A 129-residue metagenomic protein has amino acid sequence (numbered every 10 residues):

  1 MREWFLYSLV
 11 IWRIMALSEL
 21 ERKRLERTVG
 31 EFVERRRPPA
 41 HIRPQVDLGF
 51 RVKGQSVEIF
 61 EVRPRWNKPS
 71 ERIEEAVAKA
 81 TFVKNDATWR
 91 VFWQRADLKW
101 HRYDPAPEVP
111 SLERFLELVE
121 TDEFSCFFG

Functional and structural regions predicted by a protein language model:
F5-S70: Negatively charged, low-complexity tracts enriched in Asp/Glu with abundant Ser/Thr
E58-W93: Short, conserved beta-strand/beta-arch hydrophobic-aromatic motifs that form part of recognition grooves or interface
A87-G129: Short, compact, well-ordered microdomains
